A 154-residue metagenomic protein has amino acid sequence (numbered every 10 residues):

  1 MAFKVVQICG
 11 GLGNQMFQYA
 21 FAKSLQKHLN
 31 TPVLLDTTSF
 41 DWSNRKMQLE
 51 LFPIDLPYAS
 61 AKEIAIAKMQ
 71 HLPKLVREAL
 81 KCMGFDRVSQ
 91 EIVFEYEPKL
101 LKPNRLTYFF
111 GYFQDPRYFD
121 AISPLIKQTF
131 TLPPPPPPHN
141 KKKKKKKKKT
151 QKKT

Functional and structural regions predicted by a protein language model:
M1-A2, V6, K143-T150: Non-catalytic N-terminal targeting/anchoring module and adjacent flexible stem/linker that precedes the structured
M1-L12, M16-F17, S24-K81: Lumenal/extracellular "mature" regions of secretory-pathway glycan-modifying transferases
F17-A20, Y118: Residue-level recognition of conserved structural "scaffold" positions that shape functional pockets and channels
K46-K143, K152-T154: Secretory-pathway luminal glycosyltransferase catalytic domains
